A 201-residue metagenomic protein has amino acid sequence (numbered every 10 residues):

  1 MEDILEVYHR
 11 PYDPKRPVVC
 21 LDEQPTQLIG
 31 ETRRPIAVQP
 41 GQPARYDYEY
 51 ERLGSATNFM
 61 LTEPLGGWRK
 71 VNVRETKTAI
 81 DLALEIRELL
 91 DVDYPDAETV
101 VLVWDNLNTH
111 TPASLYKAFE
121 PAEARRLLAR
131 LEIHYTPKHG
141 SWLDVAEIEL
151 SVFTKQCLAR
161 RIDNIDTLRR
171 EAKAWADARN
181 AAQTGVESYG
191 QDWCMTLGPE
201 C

Functional and structural regions predicted by a protein language model:
M1-R87: Extended, low-complexity cationic-aromatic segments
C20-D22, L61, G67, I86 (+4 more regions): Mobile genetic element proteins and their domesticated derivatives, centered on retroelements and DNA transposons
T32, T167-C201: C-terminal domain-tail junction helix/linker
R45-E51, A124-V145, I162-N164: RNase H-like polynucleotidyl transferase catalytic core
W68-R69, K138, A146-I165, A178-A182: Active-site proximal helix-loop segment of RNase H-like, two-metal nucleases, encompassing DDE(D)
T76, T99-L102, A159-A176, A181: Basic nucleic-acid-binding interfaces
I80-V101: Short, basic/hydrophobic alpha-helical segments
A97-T111, P137: Acidic/histidine-rich, metal-coordinating catalytic segments
